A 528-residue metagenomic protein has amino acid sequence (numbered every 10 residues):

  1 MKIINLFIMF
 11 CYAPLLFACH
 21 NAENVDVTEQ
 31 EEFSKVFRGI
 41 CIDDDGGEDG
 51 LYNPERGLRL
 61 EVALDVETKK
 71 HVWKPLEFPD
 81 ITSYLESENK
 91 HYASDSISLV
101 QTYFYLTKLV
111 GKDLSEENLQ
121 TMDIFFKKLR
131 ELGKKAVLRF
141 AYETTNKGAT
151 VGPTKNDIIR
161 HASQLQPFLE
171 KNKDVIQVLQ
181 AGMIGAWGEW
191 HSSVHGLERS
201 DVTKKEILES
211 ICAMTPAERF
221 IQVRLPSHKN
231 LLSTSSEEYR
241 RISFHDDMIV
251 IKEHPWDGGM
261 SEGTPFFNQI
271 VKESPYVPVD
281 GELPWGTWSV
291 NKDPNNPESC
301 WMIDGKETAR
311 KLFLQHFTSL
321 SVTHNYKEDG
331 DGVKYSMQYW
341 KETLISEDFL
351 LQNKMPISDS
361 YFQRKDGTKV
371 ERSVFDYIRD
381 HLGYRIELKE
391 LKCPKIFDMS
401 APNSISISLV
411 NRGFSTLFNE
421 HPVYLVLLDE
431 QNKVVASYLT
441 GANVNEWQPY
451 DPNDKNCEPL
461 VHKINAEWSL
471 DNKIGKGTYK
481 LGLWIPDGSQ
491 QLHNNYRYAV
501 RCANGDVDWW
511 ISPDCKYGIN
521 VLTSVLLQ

Functional and structural regions predicted by a protein language model:
I8-L15: Bacterial N-terminal signal peptides
F17-C41: Bacterial Sec-dependent N-terminal signal peptides
Y84-E143, N156, T215, R219: Aromatic-lined substrate-binding rim segments of carbohydrate-active enzymes
E117-K135, G152-Q180, V202-M214: An active-site-proximal structural segment forming one wall of the substrate-binding cleft that immediately precedes
V137-K147, L165-E198: Active-site groove signature of glycoside hydrolases
V178-Q180, G185, E189, S193-L344: Catalytic-core regions of glycoside hydrolase
R310-C393: Catalytic cores of secreted or luminal carbohydrate-active enzymes
D376-Q528: Extracellular/luminal regions of secreted and cell-surface proteins that mediate adhesion/ECM remodeling
